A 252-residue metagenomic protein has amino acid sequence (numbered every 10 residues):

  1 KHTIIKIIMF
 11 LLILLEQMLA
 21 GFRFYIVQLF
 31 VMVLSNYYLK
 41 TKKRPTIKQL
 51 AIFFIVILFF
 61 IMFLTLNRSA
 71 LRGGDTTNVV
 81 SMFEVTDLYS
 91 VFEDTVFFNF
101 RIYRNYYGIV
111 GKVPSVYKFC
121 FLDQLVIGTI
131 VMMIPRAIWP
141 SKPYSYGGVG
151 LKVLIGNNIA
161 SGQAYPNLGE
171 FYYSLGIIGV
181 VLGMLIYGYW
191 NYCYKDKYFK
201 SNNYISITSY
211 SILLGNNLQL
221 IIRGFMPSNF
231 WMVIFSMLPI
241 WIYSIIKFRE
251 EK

Functional and structural regions predicted by a protein language model:
H2-L12, I47-F54: Short hydrophobic alpha-helices at membrane interfaces in multi-pass membrane enzymes
K6-I8, I26-V27, L50-A51, V181-L182 (+1 more regions): Hydrophobic alpha-helical transmembrane segments
F10-N36, F63-L71, I222-W231: Helix-loop-helix junctions and helix-breaking kinks within/between transmembrane helices of multi-pass membrane
L14, F53-F63, F235-S244: Hydrophobic core of alpha-helical transmembrane segments in multi-pass integral membrane proteins
G21, A160-K252: Hydrophobic alpha-helical segments
M32-L50: Perimembrane helix-loop-helix junctions
K48-P143: Aromatic-rich transmembrane-lumenal/periplasmic boundary elements in polytopic membrane proteins
Y117-I178: Long extracytoplasmic/lumenal interhelical loops at the membrane interface of multi-pass membrane proteins
